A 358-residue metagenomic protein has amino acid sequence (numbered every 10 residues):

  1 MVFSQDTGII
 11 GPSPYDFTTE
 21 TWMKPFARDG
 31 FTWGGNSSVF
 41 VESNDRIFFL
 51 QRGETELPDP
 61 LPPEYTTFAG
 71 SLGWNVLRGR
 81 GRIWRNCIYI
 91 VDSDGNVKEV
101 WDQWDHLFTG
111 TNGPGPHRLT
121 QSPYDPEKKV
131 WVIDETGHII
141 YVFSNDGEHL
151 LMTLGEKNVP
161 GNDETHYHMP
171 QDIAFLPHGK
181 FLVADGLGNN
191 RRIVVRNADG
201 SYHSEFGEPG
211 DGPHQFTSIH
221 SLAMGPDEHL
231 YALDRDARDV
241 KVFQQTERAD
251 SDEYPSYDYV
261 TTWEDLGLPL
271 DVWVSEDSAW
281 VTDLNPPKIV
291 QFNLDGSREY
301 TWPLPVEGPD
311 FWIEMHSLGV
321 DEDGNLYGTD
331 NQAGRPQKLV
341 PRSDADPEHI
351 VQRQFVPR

Functional and structural regions predicted by a protein language model:
V2-R358: Eukaryotic scaffold repeat domains enriched in small/polar residues
